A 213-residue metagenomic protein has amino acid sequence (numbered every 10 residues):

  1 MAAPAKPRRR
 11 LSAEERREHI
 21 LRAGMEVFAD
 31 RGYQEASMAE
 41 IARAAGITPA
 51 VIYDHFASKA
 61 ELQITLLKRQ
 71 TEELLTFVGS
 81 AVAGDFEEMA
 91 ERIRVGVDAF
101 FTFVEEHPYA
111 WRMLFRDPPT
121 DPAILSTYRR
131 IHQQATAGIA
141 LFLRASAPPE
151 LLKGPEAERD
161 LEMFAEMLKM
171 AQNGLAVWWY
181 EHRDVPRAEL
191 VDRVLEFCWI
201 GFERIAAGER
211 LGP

Functional and structural regions predicted by a protein language model:
M1-E15, E150-G154, A206-P213: N-terminal intrinsically disordered/low-complexity leader segments
H19, A23, V27-E61, T65: Helix-turn-helix
H19-V27, E73, V95, A99: Pre-recognition alpha-helix immediately N-terminal to the DNA-recognition helix within helix-turn-helix or winged-helix
E61, V95, E105-L141, L151-E162 (+1 more regions): Short secondary-structure transition hinges
Q63-Q70, A135: Alpha-helical DNA-contacting segments of helix-turn-helix folds
T65, T76-Y109, L152-G154, E158 (+3 more regions): Hydrophobic alpha-helical connector segments
E72-G79, F103, A123-P149, E162-E166 (+3 more regions): Amphipathic alpha-helical packing segments from all-alpha helical-bundle domains
V78-D85, W111-P118, S146-A147, L175 (+1 more regions): Secondary-structure edge/capping motif, primarily at the C-terminal ends of alpha-helices and the immediately following
